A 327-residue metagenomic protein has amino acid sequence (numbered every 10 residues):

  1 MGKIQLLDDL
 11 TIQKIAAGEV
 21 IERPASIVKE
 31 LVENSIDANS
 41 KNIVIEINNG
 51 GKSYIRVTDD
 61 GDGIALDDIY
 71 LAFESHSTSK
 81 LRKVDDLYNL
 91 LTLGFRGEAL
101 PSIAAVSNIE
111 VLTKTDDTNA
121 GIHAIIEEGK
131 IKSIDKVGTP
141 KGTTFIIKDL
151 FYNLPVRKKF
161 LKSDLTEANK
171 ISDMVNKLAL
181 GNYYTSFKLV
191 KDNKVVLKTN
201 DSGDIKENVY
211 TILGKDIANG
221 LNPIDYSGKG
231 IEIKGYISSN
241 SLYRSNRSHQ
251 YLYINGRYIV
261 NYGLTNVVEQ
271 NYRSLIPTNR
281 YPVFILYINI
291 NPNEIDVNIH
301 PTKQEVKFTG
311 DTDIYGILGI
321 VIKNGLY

Functional and structural regions predicted by a protein language model:
M1-Y327: N-terminal phosphate-binding caps/lids of nucleotide- and nucleic-acid-binding domains
